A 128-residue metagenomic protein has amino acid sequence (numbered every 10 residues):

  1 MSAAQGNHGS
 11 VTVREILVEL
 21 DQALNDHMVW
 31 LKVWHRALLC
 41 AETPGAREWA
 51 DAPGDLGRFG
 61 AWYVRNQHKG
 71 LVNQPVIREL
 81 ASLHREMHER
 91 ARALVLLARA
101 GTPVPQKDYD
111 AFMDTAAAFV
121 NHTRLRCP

Functional and structural regions predicted by a protein language model:
M1-P128: N-terminal membrane-sensor/transducer module of prokaryotic signaling receptors
